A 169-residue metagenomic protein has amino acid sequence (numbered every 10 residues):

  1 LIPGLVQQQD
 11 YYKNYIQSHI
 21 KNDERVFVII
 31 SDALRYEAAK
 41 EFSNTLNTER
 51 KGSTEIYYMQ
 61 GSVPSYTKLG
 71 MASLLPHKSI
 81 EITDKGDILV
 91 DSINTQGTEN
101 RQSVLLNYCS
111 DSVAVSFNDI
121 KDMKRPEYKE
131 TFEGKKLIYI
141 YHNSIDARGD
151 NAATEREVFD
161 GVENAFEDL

Functional and structural regions predicted by a protein language model:
L1, N44-S53, M59-E157: His/Asp/Glu-rich, glycine-adjacent segments that coordinate divalent cations and/or stabilize oxyanion chemistry on
L1-Q7: Short glycine- and acidic-rich boundary segments immediately preceding or forming the N-terminal edge of structured
Q8-R25, K129-T131: A short acidic-Thr-Gly-centered motif at the start of a beta-strand
I16-Q17, S43, Y128-K129, F166-L169: Short amphipathic alpha-helical segments and helix-helix/interface helices
D23-F42, L74, K136-N143, L169: Beta-strand elements within well-structured catalytic alpha/beta cores of enzymes that handle phosphate/sulfate esters
A38, I120-K124, F166: Alpha-helical structural modules in large enzymes and assemblies
E155-L169: Well-ordered, non-membrane alpha-helical segments in soluble/globular domains
